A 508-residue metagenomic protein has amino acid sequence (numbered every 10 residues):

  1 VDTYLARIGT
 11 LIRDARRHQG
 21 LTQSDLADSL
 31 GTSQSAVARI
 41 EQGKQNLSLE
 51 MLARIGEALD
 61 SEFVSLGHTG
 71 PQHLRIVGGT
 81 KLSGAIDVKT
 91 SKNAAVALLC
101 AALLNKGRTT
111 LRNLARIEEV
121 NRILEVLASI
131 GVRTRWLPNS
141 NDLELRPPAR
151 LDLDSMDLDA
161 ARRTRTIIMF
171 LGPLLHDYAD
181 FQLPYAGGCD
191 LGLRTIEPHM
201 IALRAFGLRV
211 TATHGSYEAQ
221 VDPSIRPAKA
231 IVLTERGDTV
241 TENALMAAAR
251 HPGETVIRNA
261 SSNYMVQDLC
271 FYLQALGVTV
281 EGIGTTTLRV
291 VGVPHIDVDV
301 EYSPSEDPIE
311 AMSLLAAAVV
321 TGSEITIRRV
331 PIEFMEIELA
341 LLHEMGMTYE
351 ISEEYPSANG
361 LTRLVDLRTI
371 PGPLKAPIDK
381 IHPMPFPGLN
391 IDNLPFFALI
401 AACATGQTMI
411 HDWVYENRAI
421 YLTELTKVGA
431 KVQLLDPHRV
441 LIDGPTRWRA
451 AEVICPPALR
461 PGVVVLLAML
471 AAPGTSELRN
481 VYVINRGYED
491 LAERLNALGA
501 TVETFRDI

Functional and structural regions predicted by a protein language model:
V1-A6: N-terminal flexible/basic segments that precede or flank functional cores
T10-S29, R54: Short basic helix-loop element that most often maps to the first helix and adjoining turn of HTH DNA-binding modules
D14-A15, Q34-S35, R39, Q45-A58 (+1 more regions): Short, structured segments at the rim of ligand-binding sites
